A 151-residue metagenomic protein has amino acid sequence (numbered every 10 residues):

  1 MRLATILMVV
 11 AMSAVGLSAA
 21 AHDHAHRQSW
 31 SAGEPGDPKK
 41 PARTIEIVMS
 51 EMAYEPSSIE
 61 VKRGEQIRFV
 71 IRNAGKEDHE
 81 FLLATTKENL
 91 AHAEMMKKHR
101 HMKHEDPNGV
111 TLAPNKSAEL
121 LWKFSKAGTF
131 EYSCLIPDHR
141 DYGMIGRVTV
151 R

Functional and structural regions predicted by a protein language model:
M1-T5: Positively charged n-region of N-terminal signal peptides that target proteins for export
I6-G16: Bacterial N-terminal signal peptides
H22-A42: A eukaryote-biased signal for short, well-structured alpha-helical docking elements
H22-R27, A53, D106-R151: Extracellular/periplasmic metallocenter environments
P35-Q66: N-terminal edge beta-strand
I71-N73: Asparagine-centered strand-capping/turn motif at beta-strand->loop junctions
E80-A84: Beta-strand signatures of extracellular beta-sandwich domains
K87-K98: Short aromatic-acidic-glycine turn motif
